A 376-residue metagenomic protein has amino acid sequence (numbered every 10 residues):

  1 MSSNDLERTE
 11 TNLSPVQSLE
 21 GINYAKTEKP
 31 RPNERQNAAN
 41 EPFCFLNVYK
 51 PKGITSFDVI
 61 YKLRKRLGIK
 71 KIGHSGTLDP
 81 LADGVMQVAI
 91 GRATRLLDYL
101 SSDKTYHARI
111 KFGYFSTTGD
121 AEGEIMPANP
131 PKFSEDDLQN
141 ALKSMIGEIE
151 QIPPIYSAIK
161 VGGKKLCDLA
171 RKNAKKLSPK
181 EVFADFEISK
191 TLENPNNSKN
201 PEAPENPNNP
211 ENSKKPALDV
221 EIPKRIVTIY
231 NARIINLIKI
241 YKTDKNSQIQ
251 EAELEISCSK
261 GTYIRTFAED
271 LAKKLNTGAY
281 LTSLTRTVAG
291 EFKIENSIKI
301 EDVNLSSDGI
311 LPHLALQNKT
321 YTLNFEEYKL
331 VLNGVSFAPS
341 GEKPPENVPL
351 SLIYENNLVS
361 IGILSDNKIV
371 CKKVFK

Functional and structural regions predicted by a protein language model:
S2, E7, R35-V59, K111-F133 (+1 more regions): Active-site-proximal helix-loop elements at catalytic-domain edges
S2-P51, S56-H74, L78, V85 (+8 more regions): Accessory RNA 3′-end/elbow-binding domains used by RNA modification enzymes
K71-S101, I155-Y156, D168: Glycine/acidic-rich beta-strand-loop module
A93, Y99-P153, A158: Acidic, low-complexity central loop/insert segments
T105-H107, G113-F115, F133-D136, I152 (+5 more regions): RNA pseudouridine synthases
K132, K172, S365-D366: A generic structural motif
L142-M145, I152-A184, N212-T266, D270-K274 (+2 more regions): Non-catalytic interaction surface on structured domains
